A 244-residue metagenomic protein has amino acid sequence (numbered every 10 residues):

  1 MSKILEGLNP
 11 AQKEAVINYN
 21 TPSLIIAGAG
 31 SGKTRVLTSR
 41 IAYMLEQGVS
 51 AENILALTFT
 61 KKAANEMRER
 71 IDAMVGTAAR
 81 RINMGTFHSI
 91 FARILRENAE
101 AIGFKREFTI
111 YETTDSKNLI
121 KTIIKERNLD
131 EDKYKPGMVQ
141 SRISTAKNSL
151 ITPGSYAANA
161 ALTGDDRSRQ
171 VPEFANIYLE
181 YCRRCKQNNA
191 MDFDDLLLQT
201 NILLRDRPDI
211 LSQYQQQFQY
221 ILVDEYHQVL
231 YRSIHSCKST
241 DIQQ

Functional and structural regions predicted by a protein language model:
S2, N20-T21, A42-Y220, Q228 (+1 more regions): A basic/glycine-biased coupling hinge at the interface between accessory DNA-binding modules
S2-G7, K33, L37, Y43 (+2 more regions): Conserved RecA-like helicase ATPase core segment that couples NTP binding/hydrolysis to strand translocation
I4-N20: N-terminal pre-P-loop "Q-motif" helix
A11-E14, R40, Q199, H235-S236: Well-ordered alpha-helical segments embedded in enzymatic catalytic cores
A15, A27-A29, A56, A63-A64: Small-residue (primarily alanine) positions within well-ordered alpha-helices, especially packing/interaction faces
V16-I17, Q140, C237: Hydrophobic residues on short alpha-helical segments
T21-S39: Walker A/P-loop
